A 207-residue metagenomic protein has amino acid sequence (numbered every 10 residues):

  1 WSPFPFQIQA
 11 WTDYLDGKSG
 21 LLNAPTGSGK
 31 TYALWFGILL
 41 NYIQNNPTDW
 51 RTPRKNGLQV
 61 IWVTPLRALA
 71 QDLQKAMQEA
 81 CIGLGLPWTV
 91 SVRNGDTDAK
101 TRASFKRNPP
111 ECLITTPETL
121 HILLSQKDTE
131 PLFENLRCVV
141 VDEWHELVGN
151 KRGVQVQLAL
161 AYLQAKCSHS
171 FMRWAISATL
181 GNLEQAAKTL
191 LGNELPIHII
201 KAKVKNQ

Functional and structural regions predicted by a protein language model:
S2-Q207: Conserved P-loop/Walker A NTP-binding site and adjacent catalytic elements of P-loop NTPases
